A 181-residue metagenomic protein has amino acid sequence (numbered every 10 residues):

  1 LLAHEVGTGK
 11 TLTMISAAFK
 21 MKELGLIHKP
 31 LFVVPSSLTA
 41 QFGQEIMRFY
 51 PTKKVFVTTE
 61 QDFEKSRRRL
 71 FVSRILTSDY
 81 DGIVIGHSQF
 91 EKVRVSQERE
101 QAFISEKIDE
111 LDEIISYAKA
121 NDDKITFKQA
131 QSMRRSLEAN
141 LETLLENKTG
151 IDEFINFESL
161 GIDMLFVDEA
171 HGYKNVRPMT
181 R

Functional and structural regions predicted by a protein language model:
L1-A3: Conserved pre-motif I regulatory segment
T8-T13, A17-F166, K174-V176, T180-R181: SF2 helicase/translocase NTPase motor core, specifically the RecA-like lobe 1 inter-motif segment between Walker
